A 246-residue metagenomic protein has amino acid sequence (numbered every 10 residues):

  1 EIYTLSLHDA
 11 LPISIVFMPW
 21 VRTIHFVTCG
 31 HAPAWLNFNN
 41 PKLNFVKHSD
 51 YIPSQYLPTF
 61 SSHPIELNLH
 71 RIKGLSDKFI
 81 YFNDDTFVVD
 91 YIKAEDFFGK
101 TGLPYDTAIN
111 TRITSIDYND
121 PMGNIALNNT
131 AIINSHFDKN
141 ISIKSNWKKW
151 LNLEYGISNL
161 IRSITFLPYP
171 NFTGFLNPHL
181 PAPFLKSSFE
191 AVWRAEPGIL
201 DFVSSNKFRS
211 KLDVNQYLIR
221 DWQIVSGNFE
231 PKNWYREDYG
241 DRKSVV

Functional and structural regions predicted by a protein language model:
I2-D9, K243-V245: Single conserved hydrophobic/aromatic residue that forms the stacking wall/gate of nucleotide- or nucleobase-binding
I13-W20: Short, acidic, metal-binding catalytic loop of nucleotide-sugar glycosyltransferases
V21-H31: Short beta-strand/loop segment that forms part of the nucleotide-sugar
A32-L75: Active-site-proximal specificity loops/subdomain of glycosyltransferases
A32-N37, F87-Y91, D96-G99, G156-N159: Short catalytic/ligand-binding loop motif for oxyanion handling, primarily in non-cytosolic enzymes, centered on
L69-R112: GT-A fold catalytic core of metal-dependent nucleotide-sugar glycosyltransferases, centered on the diacidic
P104-S204: Long, charge-rich alpha-helical interaction segments
L185, F189, W193-V246: Long, low-complexity C-terminal extensions of enzymes
